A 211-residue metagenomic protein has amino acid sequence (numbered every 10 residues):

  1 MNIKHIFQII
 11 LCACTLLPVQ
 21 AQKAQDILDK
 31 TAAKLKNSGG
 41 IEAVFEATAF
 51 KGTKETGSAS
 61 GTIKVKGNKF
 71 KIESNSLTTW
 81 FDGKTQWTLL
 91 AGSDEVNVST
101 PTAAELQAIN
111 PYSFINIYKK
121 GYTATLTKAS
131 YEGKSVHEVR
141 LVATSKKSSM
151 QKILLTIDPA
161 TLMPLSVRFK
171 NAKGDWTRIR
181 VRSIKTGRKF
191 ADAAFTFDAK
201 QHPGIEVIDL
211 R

Functional and structural regions predicted by a protein language model:
K4-L11: Sec-dependent signal peptide recognition, specifically the positively charged N-region followed immediately by
L17-T56, K66-K69, Q201, E206-R211: N-terminal leader/targeting segments and the immediate start of mature chains
K34, G61-K64, T78-T79, A124-S130: Short, exposed beta-strand/loop patches in secreted or surface proteins that constitute
A47-A49, S74, L90-A91, R168-N171: Beta-turn initiation residues at beta-strand->coil junctions
S60-I109, T177-R178: An acidic-aromatic
P101-K134: Flexible, surface-exposed loop/linker segments and immediately adjacent secondary-structure boundaries
Y122-P203, I208-L210: Gly/Pro-enriched, hydrophobic low-complexity segments that function as extracytoplasmic propeptides/linkers
